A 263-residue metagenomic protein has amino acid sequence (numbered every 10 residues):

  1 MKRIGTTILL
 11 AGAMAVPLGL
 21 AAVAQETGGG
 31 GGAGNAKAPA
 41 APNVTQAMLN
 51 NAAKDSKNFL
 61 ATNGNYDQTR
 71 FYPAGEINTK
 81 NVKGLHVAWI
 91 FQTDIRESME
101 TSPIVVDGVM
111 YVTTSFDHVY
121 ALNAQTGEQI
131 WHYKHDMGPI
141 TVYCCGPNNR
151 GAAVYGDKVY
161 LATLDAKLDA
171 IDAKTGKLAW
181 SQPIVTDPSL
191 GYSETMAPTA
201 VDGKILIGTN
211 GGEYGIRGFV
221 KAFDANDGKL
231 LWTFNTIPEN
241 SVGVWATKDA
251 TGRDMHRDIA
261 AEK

Functional and structural regions predicted by a protein language model:
L9-A21: Bacterial N-terminal signal peptides
G28-V87, G243-R257: Blade/loop signatures of beta-propeller domains
S56-K57, D107-V109, G156-D157, D202-K204: Short coil/turn segments that connect the beta-strands within blades of beta-propeller domains
A61, V112, L161, I205-G208: Residue position within the beta-strands of beta-propeller blades
A88, E128-H132, K177-S181, L231-W232: A structural motif specific to WD40 beta-propellers
F91-S102, H132-A153, S181-A197, Y214 (+1 more regions): Extracytoplasmic beta-rich repeat domains
N123-T126, D136, D172-T175, A225-D227: Short loop/turn segments that connect beta-strands within beta-propeller blades
